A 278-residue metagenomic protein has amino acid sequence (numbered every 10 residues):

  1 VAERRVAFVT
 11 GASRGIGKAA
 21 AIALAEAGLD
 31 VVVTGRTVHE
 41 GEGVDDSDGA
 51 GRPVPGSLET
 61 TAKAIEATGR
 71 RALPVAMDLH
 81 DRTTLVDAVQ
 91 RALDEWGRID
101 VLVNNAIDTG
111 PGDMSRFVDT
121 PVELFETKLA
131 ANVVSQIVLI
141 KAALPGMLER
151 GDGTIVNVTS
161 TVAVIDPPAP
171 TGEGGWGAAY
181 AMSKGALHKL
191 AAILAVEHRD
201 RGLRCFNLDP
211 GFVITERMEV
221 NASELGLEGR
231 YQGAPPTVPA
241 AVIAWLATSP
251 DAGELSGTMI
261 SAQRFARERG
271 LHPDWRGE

Functional and structural regions predicted by a protein language model:
R4-R5, R70-R71, R98-I99, M147-T161 (+3 more regions): Active-site loop of short-chain dehydrogenase/reductase
S13-R14, T37: Conserved glycine-rich cofactor-binding loop
A27-T60: Conserved glycine-rich Rossmann-like NAD(P)H-binding loop of the short-chain dehydrogenase/reductase
G51-E59, V86, D108-E126, P167-G172 (+1 more regions): Conserved mid-core segment of classical short-chain dehydrogenase/reductases
D100, V118-V138, D152, V156 (+2 more regions): Catalytic Tyr-X3-Lys loop
D108-T109, V122, T154-D200, F212-V213: Catalytic loop of short-chain dehydrogenase/reductase
I140-K141, A192: A short, exposed helix-loop element centered on a Lys and neighboring polar residues
N207, S223-E278: C-terminal helical subdomain
